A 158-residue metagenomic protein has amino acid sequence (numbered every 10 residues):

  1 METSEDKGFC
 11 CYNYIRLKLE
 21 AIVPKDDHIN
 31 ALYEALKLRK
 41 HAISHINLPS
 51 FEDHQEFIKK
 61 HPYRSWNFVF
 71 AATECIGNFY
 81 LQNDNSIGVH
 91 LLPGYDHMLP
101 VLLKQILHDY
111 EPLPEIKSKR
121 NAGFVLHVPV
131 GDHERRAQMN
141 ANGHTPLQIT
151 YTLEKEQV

Functional and structural regions predicted by a protein language model:
M1-D26, V158: Conserved N-terminal entry element of GNAT/NAT acetyltransferase domains
K40-Q55: Conserved GNAT-fold acetyl-CoA-binding loop/helix
E56-F68: A short helix-loop-beta-strand connector motif used in the catalytic cores of GNAT acetyltransferases and, in some
S65-G77: Conserved beta-hairpin
Q82-P100, H127: Conserved acetyl-CoA binding element of GNAT-fold acetyltransferases
Y95-P114, H133-A137, A141: Conserved acetyl-CoA-binding loop-helix of GNAT-fold acetyltransferases
K117-R136, L153-E154: Conserved beta-strand-loop-alpha-helix junction that forms the acyl-donor binding cleft
T145-V158: Conserved catalytic-core motifs of GNAT/GCN5-like acyltransferases
